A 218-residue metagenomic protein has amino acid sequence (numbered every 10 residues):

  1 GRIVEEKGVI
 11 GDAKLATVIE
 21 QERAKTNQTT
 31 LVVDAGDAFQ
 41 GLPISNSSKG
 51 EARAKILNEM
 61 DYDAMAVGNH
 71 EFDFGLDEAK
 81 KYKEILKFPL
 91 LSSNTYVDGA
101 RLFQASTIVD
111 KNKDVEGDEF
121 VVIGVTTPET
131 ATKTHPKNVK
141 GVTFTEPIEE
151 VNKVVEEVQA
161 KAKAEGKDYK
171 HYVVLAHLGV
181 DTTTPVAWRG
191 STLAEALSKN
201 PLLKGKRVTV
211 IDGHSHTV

Functional and structural regions predicted by a protein language model:
G1-V218: Acidic, metal/ion-coordinating pockets
